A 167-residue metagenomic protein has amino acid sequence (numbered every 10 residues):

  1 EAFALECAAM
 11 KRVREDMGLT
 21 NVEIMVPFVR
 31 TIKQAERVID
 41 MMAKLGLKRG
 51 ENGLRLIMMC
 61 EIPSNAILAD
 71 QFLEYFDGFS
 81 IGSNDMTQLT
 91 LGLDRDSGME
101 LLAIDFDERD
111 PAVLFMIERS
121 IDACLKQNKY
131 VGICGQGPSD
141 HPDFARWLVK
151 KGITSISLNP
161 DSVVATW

Functional and structural regions predicted by a protein language model:
E1-W167: Conserved alpha/beta-domain cores
